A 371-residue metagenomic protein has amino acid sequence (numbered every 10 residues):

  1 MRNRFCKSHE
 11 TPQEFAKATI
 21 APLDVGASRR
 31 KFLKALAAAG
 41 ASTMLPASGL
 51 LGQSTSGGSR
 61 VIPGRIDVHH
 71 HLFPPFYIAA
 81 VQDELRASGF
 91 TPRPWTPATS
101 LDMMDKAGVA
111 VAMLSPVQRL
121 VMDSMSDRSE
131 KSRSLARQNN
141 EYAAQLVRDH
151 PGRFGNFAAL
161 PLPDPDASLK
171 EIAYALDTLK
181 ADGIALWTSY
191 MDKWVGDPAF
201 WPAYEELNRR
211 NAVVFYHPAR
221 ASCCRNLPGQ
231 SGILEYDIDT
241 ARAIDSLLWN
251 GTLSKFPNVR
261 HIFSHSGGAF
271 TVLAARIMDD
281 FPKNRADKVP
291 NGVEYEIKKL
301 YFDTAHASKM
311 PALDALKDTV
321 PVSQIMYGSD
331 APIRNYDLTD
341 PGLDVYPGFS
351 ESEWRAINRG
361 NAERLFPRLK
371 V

Functional and structural regions predicted by a protein language model:
M1-S28: N-terminal secretory signal peptides
I20-K34, S42-G58, V371: N-terminal twin-arginine translocation
Q53-D83: Replace "His-x-His-based motif
H69, M104, A143, A175 (+5 more regions): Conserved, mostly hydrophobic/aromatic
F76-I78, C224-G229, G267-P282, A312-T319 (+1 more regions): Histidine/acidic-residue-rich catalytic or RNA/ligand-binding cores of hydrolases and nuclease-related proteins
A110, P116-A243: Active-site gating/metal-coordination segments in enzymes
H217-P218, H261-V272, A305, T319 (+1 more regions): Short acidic/histidine-rich active-site segments
V322-K370: His/Asp/Glu-enriched, well-ordered alpha-helical/loop segment that forms or immediately abuts the divalent-metal
